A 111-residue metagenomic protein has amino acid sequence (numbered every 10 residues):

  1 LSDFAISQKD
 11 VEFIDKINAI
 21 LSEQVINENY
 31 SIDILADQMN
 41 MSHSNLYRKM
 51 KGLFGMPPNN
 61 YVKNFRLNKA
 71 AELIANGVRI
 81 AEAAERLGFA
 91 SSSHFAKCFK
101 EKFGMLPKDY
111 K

Functional and structural regions predicted by a protein language model:
L1-N40, G52: Membrane-proximal linker segments that couple transmembrane helices to downstream signaling/catalytic modules
N18-Y30, M50, F54, A71-R79 (+2 more regions): Basic, amphipathic alpha-helical hairpins
D33-I34, N45, E82: Alpha-helical residues within helix-turn-helix
N40-H43, R48, N60: Recognition helix of helix-turn-helix DNA-binding domains
L46, A70, F95: Short hydrophobic/aromatic patches on the structural cores and recognition surfaces of FHA
G52-A90: Terminal helix-turn-helix DNA-binding modules in bacterial transcription factors
N76-K111: Sequence-specific DNA-binding recognition helix
